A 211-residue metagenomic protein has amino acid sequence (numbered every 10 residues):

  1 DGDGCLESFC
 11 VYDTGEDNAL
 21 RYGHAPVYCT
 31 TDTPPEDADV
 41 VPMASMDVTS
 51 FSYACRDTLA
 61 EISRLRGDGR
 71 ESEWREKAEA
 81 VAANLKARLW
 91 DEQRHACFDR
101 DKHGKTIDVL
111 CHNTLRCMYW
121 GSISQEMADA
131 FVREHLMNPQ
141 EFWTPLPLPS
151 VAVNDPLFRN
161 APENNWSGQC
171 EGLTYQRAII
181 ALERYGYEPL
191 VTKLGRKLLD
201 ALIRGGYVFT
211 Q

Functional and structural regions predicted by a protein language model:
D1, F51, T58-E61, E73-D91 (+2 more regions): Alpha-helical scaffold segments in carbohydrate-active enzymes
G2-M43, A83-C170, L199, I203-Q211: Extended glycan-interaction surfaces of carbohydrate-active proteins
V41, V48, S52, G67-W74 (+3 more regions): Residue-level preference for long, well-ordered alpha-helices that form the structural scaffold of enzyme catalytic
S45-E61, V109-S122, G168-R184: Well-ordered alpha-helical segments within folded domains of soluble proteins
A60-E79, G121-L136, L182-R196: Structural helix-adjacent loops and short alpha-helical linkers that scaffold large soluble proteins
A178, V191-L194, F209-T210: Extended, charge-rich C-terminal regions with high alpha-helical propensity
